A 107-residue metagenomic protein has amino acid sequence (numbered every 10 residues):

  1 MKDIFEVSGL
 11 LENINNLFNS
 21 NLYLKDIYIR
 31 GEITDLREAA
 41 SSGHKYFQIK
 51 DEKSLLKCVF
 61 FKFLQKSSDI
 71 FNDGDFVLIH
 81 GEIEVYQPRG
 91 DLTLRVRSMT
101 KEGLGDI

Functional and structural regions predicted by a protein language model:
M1-I107: Acidic, two-metal ion nucleic-acid-processing modules in DNA metabolism proteins
